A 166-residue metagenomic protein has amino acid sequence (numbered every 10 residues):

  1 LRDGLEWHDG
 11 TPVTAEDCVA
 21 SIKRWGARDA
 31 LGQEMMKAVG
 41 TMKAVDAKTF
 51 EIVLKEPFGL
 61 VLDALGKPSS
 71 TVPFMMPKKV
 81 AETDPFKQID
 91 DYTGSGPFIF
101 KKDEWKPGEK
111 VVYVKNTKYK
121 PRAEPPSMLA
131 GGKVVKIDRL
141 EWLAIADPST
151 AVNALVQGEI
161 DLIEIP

Functional and structural regions predicted by a protein language model:
L1-L31, V45, E51-V53, W142 (+1 more regions): Aromatic- and charge-enriched surface segment that lines or borders ligand/interaction sites
L1-R2, P121-P166: Ligand-site clamp/hinge motif
E6-H8, R28, F50, F58-L62 (+3 more regions): Short beta-strands and strand-coil junctions in structured, solvent-facing domains, enriched
T11-A15, G32-M35, L54-F58, D90-D91 (+4 more regions): Solvent-exposed, acidic/flexible segments
A15-I22, M36-V39, F58, K110 (+3 more regions): Extracytoplasmic/secreted envelope proteins and their assembly/folding machinery, especially bacterial periplasmic
C18-I22, F50-I52, G96-K101, E109-V112 (+1 more regions): Short, well-ordered beta-strand elements
E34-V80, P85-K106: Surface-exposed binding/hinge segments that line and control ligand-binding clefts or catalytic entry sites
Y92-S127, A146, A151: Bilobed "Venus flytrap"/periplasmic-binding protein-like clamshell domains and structurally analogous long
